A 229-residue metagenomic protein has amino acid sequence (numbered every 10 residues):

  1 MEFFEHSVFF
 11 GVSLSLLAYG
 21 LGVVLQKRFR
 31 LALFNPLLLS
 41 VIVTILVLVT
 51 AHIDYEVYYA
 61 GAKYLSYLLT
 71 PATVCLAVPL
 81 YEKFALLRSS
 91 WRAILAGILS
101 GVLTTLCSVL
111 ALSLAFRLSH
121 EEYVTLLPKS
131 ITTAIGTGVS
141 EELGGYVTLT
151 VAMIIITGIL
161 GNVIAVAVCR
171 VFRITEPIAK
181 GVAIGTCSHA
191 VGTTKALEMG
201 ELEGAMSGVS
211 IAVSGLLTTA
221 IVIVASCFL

Functional and structural regions predicted by a protein language model:
E2-S15, Y19-Y81, L86-G97, G101: Helical membrane-embedded segments and adjacent short helical loop/helix-boundary regions of multi-pass membrane
H6-S7, Y58-Y59, R92-I94, H120-E121 (+2 more regions): Short alpha-helical transmembrane interface motifs in multi-pass membrane proteins
F10-S15, F84-V109, V151-L160, S210-L217: Entry/N-cap segments of selected transmembrane alpha helices and their immediately preceding amphipathic helices
L38-T50, T70-C75, A96-S108, L127-T137 (+2 more regions): Small-residue-rich segments of transmembrane alpha-helices in multi-pass membrane proteins, especially helix faces
P79-W91, L114-A115, G138-I156, V171 (+1 more regions): Helix-loop-helix hairpins and the membrane-proximal interhelical loops of multi-pass alpha-helical transport proteins
A96-A134, T157-F172: Transmembrane alpha-helices that form the ion-translocation and gating core of multi-pass ion transport proteins
E122-L149, I155-I156, V171, T175-V213: Alpha-helical membrane segments and immediately flanking helix-loop junctions that form or couple to the substrate/ion
A220-L229: Juxtamembrane boundary at the C-terminal end of a transmembrane helix
